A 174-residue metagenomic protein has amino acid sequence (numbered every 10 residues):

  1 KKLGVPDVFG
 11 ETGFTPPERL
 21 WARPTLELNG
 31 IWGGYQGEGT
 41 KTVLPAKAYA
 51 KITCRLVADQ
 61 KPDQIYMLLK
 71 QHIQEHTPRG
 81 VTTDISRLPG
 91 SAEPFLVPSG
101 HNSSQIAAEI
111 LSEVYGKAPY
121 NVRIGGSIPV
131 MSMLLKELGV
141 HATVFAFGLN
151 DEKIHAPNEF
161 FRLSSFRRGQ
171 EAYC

Functional and structural regions predicted by a protein language model:
K1-K47, D59-L68, H76, G80-C174: An extended, acidic, His-containing surface patch that forms the Zn2+-binding/catalytic region of metallohydrolases
A46-C54: Oligomerization/assembly interface segments of phage tail-like spikes and tubes
